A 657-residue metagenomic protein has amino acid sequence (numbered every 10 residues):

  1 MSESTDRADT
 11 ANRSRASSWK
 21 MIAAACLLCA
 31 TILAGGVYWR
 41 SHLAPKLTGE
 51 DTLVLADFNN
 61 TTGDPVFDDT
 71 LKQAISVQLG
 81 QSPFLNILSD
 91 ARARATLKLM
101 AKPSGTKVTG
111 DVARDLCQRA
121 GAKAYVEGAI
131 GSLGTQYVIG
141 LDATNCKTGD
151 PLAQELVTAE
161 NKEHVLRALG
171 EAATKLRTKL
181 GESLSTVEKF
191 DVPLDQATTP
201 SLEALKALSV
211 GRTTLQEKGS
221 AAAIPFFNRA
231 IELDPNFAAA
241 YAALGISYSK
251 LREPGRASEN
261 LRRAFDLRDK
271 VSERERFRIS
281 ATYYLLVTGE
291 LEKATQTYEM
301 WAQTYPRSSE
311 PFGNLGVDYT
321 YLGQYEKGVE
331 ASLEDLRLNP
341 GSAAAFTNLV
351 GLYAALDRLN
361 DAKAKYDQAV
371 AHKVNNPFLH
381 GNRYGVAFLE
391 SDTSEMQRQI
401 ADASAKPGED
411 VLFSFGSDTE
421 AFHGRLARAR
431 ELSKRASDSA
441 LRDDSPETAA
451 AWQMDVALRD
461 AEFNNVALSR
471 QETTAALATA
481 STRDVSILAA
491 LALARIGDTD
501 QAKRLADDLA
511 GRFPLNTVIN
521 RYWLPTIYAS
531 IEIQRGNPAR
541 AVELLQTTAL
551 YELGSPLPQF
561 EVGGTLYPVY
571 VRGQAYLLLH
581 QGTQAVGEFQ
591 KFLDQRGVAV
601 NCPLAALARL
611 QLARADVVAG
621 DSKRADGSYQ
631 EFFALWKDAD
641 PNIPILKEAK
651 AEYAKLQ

Functional and structural regions predicted by a protein language model:
M1-S14: N-terminal intrinsically disordered, acidic low-complexity segments at the extreme N-terminus
R15-N376, S394, R398, G408-E409 (+5 more regions): Acidic, proline/glycine-rich low-complexity intrinsically disordered segments
T214, Y248, Y284-L285, Y319 (+10 more regions): Residue at a conserved register position within TPR or TPR-like alpha-solenoid repeats
E217, L251, V287-T288, L322 (+8 more regions): Structural motif corresponding to the intra-repeat A-B loop/turn of tetratricopeptide repeats
E232, F265-D266, Q303, R337 (+8 more regions): Amphipathic alpha-helical segments of tetratricopeptide repeats
A240, R274, P311, A345 (+8 more regions): TPR alpha-solenoid repeat register
